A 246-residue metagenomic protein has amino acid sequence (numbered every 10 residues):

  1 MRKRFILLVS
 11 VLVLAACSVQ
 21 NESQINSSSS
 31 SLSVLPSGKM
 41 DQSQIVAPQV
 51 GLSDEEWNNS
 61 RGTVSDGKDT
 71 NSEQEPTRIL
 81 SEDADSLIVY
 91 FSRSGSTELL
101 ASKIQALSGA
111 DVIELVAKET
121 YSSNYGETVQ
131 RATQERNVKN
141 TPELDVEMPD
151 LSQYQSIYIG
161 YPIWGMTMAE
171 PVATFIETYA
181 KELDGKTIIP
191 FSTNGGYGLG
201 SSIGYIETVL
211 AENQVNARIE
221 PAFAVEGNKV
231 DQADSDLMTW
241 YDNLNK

Functional and structural regions predicted by a protein language model:
M1-L8: Positively charged n-region of N-terminal signal peptides that target proteins for export
V9, C17-L87, S94-I113, R131 (+1 more regions): FMN-binding flavodoxin-like domain, especially the glycine-rich phosphate-binding loop
A110-G126: A short beta-strand-loop structural module common to alpha/beta enzyme folds
